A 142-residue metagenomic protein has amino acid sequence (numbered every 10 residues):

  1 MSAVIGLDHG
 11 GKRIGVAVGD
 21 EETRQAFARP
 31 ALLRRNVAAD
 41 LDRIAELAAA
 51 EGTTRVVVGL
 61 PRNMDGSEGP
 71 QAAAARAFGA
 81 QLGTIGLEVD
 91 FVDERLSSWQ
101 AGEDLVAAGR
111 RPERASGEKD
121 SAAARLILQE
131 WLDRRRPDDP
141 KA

Functional and structural regions predicted by a protein language model:
S2-L7, G11-A142: Phosphate- and other anionic-substrate recognition elements at nucleic-acid/protein interfaces
